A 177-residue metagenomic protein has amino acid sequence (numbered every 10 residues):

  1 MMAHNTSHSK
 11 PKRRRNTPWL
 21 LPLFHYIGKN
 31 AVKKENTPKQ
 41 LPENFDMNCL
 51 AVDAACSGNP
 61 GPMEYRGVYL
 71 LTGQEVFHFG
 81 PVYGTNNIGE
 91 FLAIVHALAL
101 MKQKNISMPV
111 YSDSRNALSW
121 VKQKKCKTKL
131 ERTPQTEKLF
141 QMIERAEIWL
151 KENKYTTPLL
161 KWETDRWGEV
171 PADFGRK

Functional and structural regions predicted by a protein language model:
M2-E35: Short Lys/Arg-rich cationic patches that frequently serve as NLS/NoLS or arginine-rich RNA/DNA-binding motifs
R14-N16, I94, D165: Short amphipathic alpha-helical "recognition" segments used for binding
T17-L21, P38, T136, E147: Generic N-terminal initiation segments characterized by hydrophobic and/or small/turn-forming residues
F24, K33-I88: RNase H-like nuclease fold core
L50, E75-S112: Acidic helix/loop or adjacent segment enriched in Glu/Asp that either coordinates divalent metal
C56-N59, A99-G175: RNase H catalytic domain
